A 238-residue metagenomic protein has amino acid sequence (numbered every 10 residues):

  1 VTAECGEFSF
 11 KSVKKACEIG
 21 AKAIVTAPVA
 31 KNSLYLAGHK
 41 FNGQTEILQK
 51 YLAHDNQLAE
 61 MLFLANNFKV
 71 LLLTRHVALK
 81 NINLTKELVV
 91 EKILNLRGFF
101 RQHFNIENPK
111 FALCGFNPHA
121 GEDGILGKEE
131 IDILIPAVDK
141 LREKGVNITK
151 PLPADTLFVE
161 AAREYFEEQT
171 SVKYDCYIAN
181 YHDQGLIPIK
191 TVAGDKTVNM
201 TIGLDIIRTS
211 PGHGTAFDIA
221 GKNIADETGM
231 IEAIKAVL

Functional and structural regions predicted by a protein language model:
V1-L238: Anion-binding alpha/beta catalytic cores of soluble intermediary-metabolism enzymes, centered on
